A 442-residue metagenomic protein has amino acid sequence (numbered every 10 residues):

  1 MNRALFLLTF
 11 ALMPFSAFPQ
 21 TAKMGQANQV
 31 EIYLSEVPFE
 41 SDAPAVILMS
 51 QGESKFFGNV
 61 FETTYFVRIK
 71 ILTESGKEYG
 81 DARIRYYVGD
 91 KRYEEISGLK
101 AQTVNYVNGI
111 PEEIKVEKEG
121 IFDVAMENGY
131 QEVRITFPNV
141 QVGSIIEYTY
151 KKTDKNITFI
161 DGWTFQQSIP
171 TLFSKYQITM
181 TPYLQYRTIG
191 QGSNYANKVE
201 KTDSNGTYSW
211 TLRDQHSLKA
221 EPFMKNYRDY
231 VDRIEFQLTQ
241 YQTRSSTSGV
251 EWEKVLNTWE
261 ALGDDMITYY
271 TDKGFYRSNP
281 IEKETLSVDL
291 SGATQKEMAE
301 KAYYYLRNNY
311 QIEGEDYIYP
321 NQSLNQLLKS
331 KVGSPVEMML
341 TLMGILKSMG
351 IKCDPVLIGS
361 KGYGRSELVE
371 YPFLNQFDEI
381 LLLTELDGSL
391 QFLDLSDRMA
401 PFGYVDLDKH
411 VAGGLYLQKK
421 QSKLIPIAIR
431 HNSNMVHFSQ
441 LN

Functional and structural regions predicted by a protein language model:
M1-M24: Bacterial Sec-dependent N-terminal signal peptides
L5, Q26, T63, E95-S97 (+5 more regions): Alpha-helical structural motif
Q20-D264, L340-M343, K347, C353-N442: Beta-strand-rich, non-transmembrane domain signature
G52, Q131, D161, Y270 (+2 more regions): Residue-level detector of alpha-helix boundaries and kinks
G129, L286-E385: Active-site neighborhood of thiol-dependent amide/isopeptide-bond enzymes
N226-I312, D316, P320-N321: Acidic low-complexity segments
